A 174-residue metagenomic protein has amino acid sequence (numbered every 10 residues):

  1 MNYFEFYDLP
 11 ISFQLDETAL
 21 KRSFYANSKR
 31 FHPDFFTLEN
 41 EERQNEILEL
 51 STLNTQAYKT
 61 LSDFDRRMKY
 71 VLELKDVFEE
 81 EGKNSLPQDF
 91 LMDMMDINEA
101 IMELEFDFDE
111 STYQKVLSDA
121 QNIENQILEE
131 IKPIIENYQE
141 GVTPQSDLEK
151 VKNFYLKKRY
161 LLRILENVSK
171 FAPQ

Functional and structural regions predicted by a protein language model:
M1-Q174: C-terminal accessory/regulatory regions appended to core domains
